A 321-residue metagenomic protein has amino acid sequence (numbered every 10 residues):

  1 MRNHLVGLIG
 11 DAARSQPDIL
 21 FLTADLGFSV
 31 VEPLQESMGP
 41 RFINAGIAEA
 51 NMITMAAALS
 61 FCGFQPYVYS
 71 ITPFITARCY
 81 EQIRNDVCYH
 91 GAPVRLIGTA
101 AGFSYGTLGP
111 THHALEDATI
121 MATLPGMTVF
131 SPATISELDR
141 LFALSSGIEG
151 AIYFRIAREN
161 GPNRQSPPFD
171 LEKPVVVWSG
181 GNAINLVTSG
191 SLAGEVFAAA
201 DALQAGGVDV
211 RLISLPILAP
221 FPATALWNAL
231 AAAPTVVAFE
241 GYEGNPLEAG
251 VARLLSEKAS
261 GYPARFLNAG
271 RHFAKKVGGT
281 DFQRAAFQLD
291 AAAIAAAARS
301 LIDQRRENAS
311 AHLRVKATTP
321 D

Functional and structural regions predicted by a protein language model:
M1-R155, N160, L171-K173, L313-D321: Thiamine diphosphate
R2-N3, S15-S37, Y105-G106, A157-D321: Thiamine diphosphate
